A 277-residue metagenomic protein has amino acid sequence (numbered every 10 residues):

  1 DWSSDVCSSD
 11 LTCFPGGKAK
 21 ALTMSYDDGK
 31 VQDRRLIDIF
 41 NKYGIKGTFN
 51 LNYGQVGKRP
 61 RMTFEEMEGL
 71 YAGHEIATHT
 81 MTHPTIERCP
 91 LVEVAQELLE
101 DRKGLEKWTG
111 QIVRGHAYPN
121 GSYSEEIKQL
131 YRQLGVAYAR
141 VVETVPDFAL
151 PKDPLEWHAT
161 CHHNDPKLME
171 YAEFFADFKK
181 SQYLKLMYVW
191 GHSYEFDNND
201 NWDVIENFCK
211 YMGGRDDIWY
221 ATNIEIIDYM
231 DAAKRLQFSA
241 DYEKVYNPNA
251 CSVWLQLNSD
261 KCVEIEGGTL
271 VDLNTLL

Functional and structural regions predicted by a protein language model:
D1-S8: Short, small-residue-biased leader/transition segments that mark boundaries at the very start of proteins
S8, C251-L255, C262-L277: C-terminal beta-strand-rich structural cap/linker in extracellular carbohydrate-active enzymes
D10-G17, F178-K179, L236: Short boundary motifs at domain starts and secondary-structure transition points
T12, A21-K30, R102: Active-site-adjacent substrate/metal-binding segments within catalytic domains of carbohydrate-active enzymes
G17-A19, G29-K30, W108, H158-M230: Catalytic grooves of carbohydrate-active enzymes
N41-A137, V142-C161, L184-S193: Metal-dependent polysaccharide deacetylase catalytic core of the NodB/CE4 family, i.e., the active-site-bearing domain
L236-K261: Carbohydrate-binding surface patches
